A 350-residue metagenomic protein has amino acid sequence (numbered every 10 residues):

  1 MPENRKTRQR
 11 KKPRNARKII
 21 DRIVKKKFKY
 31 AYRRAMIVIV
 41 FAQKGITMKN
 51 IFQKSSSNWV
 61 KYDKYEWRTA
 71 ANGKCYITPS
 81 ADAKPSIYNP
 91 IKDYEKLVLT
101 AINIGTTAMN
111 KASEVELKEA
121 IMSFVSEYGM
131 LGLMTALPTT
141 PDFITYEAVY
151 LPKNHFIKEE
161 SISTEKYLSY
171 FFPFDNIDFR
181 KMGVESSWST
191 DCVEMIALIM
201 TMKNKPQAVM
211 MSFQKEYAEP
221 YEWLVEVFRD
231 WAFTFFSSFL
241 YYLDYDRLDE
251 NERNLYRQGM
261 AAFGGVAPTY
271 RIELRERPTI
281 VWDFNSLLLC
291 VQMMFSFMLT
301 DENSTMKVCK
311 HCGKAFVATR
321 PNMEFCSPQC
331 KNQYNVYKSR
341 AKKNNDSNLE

Functional and structural regions predicted by a protein language model:
P2-T7, V291-E350: BZIP DNA-binding basic region
Q9-K11: Conformationally flexible catalytic loops at phosphate/diphosphate-handling active centers
R14, I23-F316: Short helix-coil boundary/hinge micro-motifs
